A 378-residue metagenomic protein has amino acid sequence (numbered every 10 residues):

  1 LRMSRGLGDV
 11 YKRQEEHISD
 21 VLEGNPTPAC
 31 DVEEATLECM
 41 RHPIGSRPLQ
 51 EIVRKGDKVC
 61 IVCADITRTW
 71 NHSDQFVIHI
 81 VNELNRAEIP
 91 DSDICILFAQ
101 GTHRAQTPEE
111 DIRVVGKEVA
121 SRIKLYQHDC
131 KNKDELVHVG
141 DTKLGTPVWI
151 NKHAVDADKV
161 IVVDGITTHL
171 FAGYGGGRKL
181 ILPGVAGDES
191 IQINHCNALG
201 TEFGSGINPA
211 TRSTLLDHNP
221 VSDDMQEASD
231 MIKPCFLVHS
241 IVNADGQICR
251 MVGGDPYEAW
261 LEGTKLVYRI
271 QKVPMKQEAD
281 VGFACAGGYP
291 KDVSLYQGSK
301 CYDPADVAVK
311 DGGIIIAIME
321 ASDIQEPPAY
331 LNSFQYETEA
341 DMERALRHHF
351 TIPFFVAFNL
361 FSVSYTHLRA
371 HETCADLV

Functional and structural regions predicted by a protein language model:
G6-Q14, T366-T373: Conserved small/polar residues in nucleotide/adenosyl-binding loops
K58-W70, C95-T102, F283-C285: Short glycine-rich or small-residue beta-strand-to-loop segments that form or flank ligand, phosphate, metal/Fe-S
W70-I89, C301-A308: Histidine-anchored nucleotide/phosphate-binding helix
D93-G101, I316-M319, R369: Short internal beta-strands
A105-G175: An acidic, phosphate/nucleotide-engaging active-site surface
I150-V155, V160-V238, N243: Conserved phosphate- and dinucleotide-binding cores of soluble alpha/beta proteins, encompassing both enzyme active
G206-Y289: Membrane-embedded hairpin module used as a gating/binding unit in multi-pass transport and secretion proteins
D292-Y365: C-terminal catalytic subdomain
